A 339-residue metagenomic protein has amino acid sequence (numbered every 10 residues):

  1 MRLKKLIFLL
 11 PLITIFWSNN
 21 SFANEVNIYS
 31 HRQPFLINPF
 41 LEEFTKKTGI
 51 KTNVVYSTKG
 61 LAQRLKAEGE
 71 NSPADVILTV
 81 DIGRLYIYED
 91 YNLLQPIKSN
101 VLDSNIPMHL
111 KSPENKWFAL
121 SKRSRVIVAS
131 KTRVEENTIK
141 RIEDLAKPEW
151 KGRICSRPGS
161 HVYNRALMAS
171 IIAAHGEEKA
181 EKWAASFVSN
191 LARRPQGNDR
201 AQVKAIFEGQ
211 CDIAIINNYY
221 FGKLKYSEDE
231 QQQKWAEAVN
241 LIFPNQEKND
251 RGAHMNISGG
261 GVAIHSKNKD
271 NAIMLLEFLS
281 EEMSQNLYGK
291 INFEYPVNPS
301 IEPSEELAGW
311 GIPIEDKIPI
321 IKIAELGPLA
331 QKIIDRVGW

Functional and structural regions predicted by a protein language model:
A23-Y86: Early extracytoplasmic/lumenal segment of secretory-pathway proteins
Y29-R32, P113, A129-K131, N137 (+3 more regions): Short beta-strand->loop
S72-I77, Q95-I127, E143, I154-S156: A structural signal for short loop-to-beta-strand junctions that line the ligand-binding cleft of periplasmic/secreted
L94-D103, K116-F118, E143, E230-H254: Short beta-strand->loop
V126-R133, M255-N268, L287-I291: A bilobed periplasmic-binding-protein/Venus flytrap-type ligand-binding module shared by bacterial periplasmic
T132-K140, I172-E181, S266-A272: Short helix-loop capping/hinge motifs at secondary-structure junctions, enriched in acidic/polar residues
S170, H175-P244: Ligand-binding pocket segment of bilobal, Venus flytrap-like solute-binding proteins
F278-W339: Extracellular/periplasmic juxtamembrane helices and adjacent flexible linkers that interface with membrane partners
